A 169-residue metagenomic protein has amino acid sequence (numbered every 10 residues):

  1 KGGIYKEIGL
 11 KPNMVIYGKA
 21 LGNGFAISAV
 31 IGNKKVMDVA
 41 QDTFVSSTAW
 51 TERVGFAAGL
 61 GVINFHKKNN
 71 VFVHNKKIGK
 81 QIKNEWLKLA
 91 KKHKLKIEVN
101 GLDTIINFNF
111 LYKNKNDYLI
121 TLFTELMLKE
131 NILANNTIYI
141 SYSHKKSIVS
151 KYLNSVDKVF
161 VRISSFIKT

Functional and structural regions predicted by a protein language model:
K1-T169: Conserved N-terminal phosphate-binding loop of PLP-dependent enzymes in the Aspartate aminotransferase
